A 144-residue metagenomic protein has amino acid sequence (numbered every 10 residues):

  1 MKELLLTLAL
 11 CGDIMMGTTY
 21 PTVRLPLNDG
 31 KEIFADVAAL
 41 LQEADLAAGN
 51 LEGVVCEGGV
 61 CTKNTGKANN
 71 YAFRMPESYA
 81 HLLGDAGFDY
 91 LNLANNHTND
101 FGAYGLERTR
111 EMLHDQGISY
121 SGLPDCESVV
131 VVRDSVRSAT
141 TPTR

Functional and structural regions predicted by a protein language model:
M1-R144: Acidic, metal/ion-coordinating pockets
